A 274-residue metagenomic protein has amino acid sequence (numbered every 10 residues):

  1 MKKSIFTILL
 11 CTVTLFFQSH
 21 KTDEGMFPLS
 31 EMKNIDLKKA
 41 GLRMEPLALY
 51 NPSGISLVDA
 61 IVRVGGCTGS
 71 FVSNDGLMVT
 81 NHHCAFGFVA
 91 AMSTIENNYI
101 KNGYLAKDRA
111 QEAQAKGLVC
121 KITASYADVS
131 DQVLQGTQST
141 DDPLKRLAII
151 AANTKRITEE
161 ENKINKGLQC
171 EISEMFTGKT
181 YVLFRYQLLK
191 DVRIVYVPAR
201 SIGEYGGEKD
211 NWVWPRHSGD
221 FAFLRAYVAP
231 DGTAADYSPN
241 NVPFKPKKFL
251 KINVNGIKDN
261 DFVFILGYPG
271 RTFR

Functional and structural regions predicted by a protein language model:
M1-E24: Bacterial Sec-dependent N-terminal signal peptides
F16-R274: Terminal presequence/propeptide segments associated with secretion/organelle targeting and zymogen/polyprotein
